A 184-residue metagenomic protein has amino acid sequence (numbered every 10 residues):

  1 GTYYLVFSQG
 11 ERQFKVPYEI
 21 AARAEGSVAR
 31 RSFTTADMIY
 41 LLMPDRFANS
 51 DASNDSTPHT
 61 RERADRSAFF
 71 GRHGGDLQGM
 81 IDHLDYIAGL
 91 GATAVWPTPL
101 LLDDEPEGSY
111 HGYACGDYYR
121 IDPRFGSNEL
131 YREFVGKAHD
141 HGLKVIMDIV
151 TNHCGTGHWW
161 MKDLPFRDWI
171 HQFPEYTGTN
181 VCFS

Functional and structural regions predicted by a protein language model:
G1, F33-T34, H158, P165: Alpha-helix initiation/capping motif
G1-S32: Extended acidic/polar, glycine-enriched regions that form or flank non-catalytic beta-rich accessory modules
V16, Y40, V95: A broad, low-specificity signal marking well-ordered, structured residues that form hydrophobic/aromatic
A29-D55: Compositionally biased low-complexity segments at domain edges in trafficked proteins and select soluble regulators
F47-S184: Substrate-binding/active-site clefts of carbohydrate-active enzymes
